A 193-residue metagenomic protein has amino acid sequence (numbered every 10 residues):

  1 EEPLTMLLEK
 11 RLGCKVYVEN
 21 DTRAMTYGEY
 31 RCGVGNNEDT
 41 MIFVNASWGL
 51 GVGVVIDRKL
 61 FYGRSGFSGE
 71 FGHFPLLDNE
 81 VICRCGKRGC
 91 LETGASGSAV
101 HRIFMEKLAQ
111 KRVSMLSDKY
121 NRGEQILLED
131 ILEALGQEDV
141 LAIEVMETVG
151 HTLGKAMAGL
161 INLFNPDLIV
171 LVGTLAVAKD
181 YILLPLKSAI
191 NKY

Functional and structural regions predicted by a protein language model:
E1-R102: Phosphate-binding/catalytic loop of phosphoryl-transfer enzymes
T5, K10-C14, R31, D78-I82 (+2 more regions): ATP-binding/phosphotransfer module of carbohydrate and carboxylate kinases, centering on a glycine-rich
